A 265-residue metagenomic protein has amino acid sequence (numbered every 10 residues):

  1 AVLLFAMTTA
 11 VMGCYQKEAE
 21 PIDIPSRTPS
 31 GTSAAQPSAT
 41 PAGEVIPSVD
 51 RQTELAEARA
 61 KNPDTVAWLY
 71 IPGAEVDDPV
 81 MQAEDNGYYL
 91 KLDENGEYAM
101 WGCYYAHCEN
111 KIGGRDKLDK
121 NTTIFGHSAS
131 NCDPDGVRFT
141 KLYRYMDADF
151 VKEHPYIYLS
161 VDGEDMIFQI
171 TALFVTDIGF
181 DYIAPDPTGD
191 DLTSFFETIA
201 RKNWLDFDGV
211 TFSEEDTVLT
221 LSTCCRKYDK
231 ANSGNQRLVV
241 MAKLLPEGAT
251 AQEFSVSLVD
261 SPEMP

Functional and structural regions predicted by a protein language model:
A1-F5: Sec-dependent N-terminal signal peptides
M7-T8, M146: Generic low-complexity, intrinsically disordered sequence content enriched in small uncharged/hydrophobic residues
A10-G13: C-terminal motif of bacterial Sec signal peptides marking the signal peptidase cleavage site
Y15-P265: Solvent-exposed, non-transmembrane regions of membrane-associated and secreted proteins
